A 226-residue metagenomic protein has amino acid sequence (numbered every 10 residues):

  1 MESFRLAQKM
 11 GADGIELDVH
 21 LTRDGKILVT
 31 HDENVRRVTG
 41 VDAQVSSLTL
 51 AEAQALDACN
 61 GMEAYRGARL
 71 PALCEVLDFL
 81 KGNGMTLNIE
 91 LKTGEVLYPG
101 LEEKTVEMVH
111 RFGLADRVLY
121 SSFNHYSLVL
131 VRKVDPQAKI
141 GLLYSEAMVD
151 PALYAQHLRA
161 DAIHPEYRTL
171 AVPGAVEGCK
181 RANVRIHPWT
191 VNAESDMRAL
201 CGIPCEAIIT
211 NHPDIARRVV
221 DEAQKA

Functional and structural regions predicted by a protein language model:
M1-A226: Phosphate-group recognition and catalysis centered on beta-loop-alpha active-site segments
